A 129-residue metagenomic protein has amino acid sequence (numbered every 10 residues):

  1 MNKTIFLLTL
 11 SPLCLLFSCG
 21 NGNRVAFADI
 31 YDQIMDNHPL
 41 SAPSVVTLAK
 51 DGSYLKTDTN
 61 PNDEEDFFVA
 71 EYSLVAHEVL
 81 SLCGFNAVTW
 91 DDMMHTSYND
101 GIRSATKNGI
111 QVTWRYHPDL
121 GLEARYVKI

Functional and structural regions predicted by a protein language model:
M1-T4: Positively charged n-region of N-terminal signal peptides that target proteins for export
L15-S18: C-terminal motif of bacterial Sec signal peptides marking the signal peptidase cleavage site
G20-G22: Bacterial signal peptide processing site
V25-T47: Post-signal peptide N-terminal segment of mature Sec-exported envelope proteins
T47-R103: Mature extracytoplasmic domains of secretory-pathway proteins
D58-E64, P118, R125-I129: Secondary-structure transition/turn motif
T106-N108: Short strand-coil-strand connectors
I110-L122: Short, exposed beta-strand-loop hairpins at the edges of beta-sheets in extracellular/periplasmic proteins
